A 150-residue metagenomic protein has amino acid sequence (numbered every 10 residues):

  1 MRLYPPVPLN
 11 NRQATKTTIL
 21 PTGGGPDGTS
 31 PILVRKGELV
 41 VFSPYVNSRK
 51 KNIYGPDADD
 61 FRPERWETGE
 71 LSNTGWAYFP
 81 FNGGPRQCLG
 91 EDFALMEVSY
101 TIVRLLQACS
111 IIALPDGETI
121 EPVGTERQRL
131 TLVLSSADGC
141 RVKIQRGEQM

Functional and structural regions predicted by a protein language model:
M1-G28: Conserved cytochrome P450 K-helix E-x-x-R motif and the immediately C-terminal K′/meander segment
Y4-L9, F42-E70: Conserved cytochrome P450 K-helix/beta-meander segment immediately N-terminal to the heme-binding cysteine loop
G69-F79: Active-site-adjacent bridging/hinge elements
T74, E91-L132: Cytochrome P450 heme-binding "Cys pocket" and the immediately downstream C-terminal segment
L132-M150: C-terminal helix/juxtamembrane-tail motif
